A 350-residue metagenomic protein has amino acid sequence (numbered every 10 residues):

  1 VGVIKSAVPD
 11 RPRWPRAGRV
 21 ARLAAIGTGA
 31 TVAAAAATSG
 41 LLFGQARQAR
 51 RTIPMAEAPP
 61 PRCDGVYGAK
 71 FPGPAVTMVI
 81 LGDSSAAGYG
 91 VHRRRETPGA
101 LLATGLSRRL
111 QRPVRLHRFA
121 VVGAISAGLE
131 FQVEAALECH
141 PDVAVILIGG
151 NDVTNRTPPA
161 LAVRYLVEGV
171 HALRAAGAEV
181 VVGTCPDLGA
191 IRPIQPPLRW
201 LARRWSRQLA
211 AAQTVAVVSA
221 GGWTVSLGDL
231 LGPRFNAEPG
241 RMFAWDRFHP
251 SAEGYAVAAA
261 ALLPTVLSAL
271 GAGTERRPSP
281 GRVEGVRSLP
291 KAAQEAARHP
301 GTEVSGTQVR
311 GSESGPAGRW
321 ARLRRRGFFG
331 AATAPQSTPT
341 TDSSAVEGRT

Functional and structural regions predicted by a protein language model:
G2-A37, L41-Q45, V257-T350: Conserved catalytic region of serine esterases and O-acyltransferases that act on ester linkages in lipids
P12, E96-T104, I125, S226: Secondary-structure junction/capping motif
G44-A120, H140: Serine-esterase "nucleophile elbow" of acetyl-processing enzymes
S85-A86, G123-I125, D152: A short acidic, glycine/proline-enriched capping/turn motif at secondary-structure boundaries, especially helix N-cap
Y89-G90, A127, N155: Short N-terminal helix/helix-N-cap motif within the alpha/beta-hydrolase-1
A120-I125, L201-A202: Short, flexible loop segments at the rims of nucleotide/cofactor-binding pockets, characterized by
G123-V133: Structural motif
F131-E275, G306, A321-R349: Alpha-helical cap/lid subdomain in secreted, periplasmic, or secretory-pathway luminal O-acyl-processing enzymes
